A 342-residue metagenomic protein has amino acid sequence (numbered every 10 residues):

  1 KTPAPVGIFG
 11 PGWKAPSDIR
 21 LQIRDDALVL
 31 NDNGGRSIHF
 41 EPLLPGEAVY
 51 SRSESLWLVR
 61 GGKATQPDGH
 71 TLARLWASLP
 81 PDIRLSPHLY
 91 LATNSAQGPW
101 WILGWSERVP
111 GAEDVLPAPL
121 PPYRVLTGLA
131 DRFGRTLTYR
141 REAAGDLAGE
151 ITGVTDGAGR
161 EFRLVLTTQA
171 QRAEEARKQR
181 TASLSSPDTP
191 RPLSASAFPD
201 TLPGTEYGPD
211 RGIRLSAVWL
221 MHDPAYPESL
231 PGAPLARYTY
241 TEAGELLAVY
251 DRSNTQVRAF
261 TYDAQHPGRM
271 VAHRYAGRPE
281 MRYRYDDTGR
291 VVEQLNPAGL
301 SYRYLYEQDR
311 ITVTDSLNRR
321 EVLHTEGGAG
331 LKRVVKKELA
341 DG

Functional and structural regions predicted by a protein language model:
F9-P16, D26-G342: Extended charged/polar low-complexity repeat regions
I23: Phosphate-centric recognition/catalysis
